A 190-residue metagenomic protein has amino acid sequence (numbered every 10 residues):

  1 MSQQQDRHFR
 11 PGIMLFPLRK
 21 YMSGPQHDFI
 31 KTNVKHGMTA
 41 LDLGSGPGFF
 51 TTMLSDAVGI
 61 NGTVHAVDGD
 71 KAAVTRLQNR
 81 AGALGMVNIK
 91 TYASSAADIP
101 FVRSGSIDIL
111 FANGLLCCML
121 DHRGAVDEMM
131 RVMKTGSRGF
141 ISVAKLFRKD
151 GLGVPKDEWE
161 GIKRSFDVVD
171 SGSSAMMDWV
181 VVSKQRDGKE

Functional and structural regions predicted by a protein language model:
K20-H36: Conserved alpha-helix/loop element of class I SAM-dependent methyltransferases that forms part of the SAM/SAH-binding
M38-G46: Conserved class I S-adenosyl-L-methionine
D70: Conserved SAM/SAH-binding beta-strand->alpha-helix loop
G85-A96: Conserved SAM-binding strand-loop segment of SAM-dependent methyltransferases
A97-I109: A short acidic, Gly/Pro-enriched loop at the edge of an enzyme's catalytic core that lines a small-molecule cofactor
D108-D121: A short SAM/SAH-binding and catalytic strip from SAM-dependent methyltransferases
R123-T135: A short glycine-rich, Lys/Arg-flanked "PGG" loop and its adjoining helix->strand segment in the class I
G136-A144: Conserved beta-strand signature within the Rossmann-like core of class I S-adenosyl-L-methionine
